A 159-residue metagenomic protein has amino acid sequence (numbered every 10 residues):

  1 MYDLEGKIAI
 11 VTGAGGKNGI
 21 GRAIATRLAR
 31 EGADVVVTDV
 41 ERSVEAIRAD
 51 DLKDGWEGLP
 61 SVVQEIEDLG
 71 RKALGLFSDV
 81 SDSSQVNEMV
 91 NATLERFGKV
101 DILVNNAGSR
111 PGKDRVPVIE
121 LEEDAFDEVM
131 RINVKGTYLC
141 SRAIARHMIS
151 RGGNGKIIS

Functional and structural regions predicted by a protein language model:
Y2-T38, R42: Canonical Rossmann dinucleotide-binding motif of NAD(H)/NADP(H)-dependent dehydrogenases/reductases, specifically
K7, R71-K72, K99-V100, M148-S159: Active-site loop of short-chain dehydrogenase/reductase
E31-S61: Conserved glycine-rich Rossmann-like NAD(P)H-binding loop of the short-chain dehydrogenase/reductase
W56-E57, F77-M89, E123: The beta1-alpha1 cofactor-binding region of Rossmann-like NAD(H)/NADP(H)-dependent oxidoreductases
N106-D114: Conserved NAD(P)H cofactor-binding loop of Rossmann-fold oxidoreductase domains
D114-V118, E122-D127: Substrate-binding pocket helix/loop in short-chain dehydrogenase/reductase
S141-R142: A short, exposed helix-loop element centered on a Lys and neighboring polar residues
